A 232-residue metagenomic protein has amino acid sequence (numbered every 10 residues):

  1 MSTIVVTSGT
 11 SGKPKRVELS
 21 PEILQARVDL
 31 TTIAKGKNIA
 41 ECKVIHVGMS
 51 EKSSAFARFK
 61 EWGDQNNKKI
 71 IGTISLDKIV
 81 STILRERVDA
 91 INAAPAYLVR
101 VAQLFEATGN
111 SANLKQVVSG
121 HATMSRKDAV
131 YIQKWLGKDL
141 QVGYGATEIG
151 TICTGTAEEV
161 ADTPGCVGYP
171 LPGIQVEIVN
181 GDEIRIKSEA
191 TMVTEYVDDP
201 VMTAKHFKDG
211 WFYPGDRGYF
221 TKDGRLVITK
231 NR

Functional and structural regions predicted by a protein language model:
S2-A26: Conserved AMP-binding A3 loop
K15-E18, H46, N66-I79, Q141: Short beta-strand->loop structural element characteristic of the AMP-binding/adenylate-forming
E18, Q25-I45, L76-V88: Conserved ATP-dependent adenylate/AMP-binding module captured primarily in the ANL superfamily
I23, A34-I70, A93: Conserved AMP-binding loop of ANL adenylate-forming enzymes
C42, D89, K115, D216: Conserved acidic residues
A90-A93, L104-A161: Gly/Ser/Thr-rich phosphate-binding loop
G137-V176, G181-D182, A190-T194, K208-D209: Conserved ATP-binding loop and adjacent catalytic segment of the adenylate-forming AMP-binding
R185-R232: Conserved ATP-binding/catalytic segment of the ANL
